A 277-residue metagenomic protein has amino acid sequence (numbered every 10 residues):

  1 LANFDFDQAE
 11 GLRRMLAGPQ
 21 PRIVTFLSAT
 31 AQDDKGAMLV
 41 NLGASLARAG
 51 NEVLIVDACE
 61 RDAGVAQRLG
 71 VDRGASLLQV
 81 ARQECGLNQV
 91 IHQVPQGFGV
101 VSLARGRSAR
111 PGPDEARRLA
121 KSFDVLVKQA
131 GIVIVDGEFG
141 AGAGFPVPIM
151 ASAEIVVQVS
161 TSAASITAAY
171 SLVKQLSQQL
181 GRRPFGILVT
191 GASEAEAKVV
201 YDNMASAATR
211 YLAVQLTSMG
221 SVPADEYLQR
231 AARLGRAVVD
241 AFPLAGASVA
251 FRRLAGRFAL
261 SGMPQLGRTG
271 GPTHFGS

Functional and structural regions predicted by a protein language model:
L1-L27, Q32, G74-A75, R82-Q83 (+2 more regions): Acidic-aromatic/histidine active-site loop/patch
A9, E84, N88, A116 (+5 more regions): Amphipathic alpha-helical transducer elements in NTP-driven molecular machines
R14-Q67, E84: Walker A/P-loop phosphate-binding motif and the immediately C-terminal alpha-helix
L27-T30, I55-K128, Y227-A237: P-loop/Walker-type NTP enzyme "switch/lid" segment
V71-A75, Q175-L176, N203-A205, V238: Short, hinge-like loop/turn segments at secondary-structure boundaries
R118, V127-G220: Conserved catalytic-core segment of NTP-binding enzymes
R210-A241, F251: Beta-strand-loop-alpha "switch" segments that mediate conformational coupling across diverse proteins
L244-P264: Extended, charge-rich low-complexity interaction segments
